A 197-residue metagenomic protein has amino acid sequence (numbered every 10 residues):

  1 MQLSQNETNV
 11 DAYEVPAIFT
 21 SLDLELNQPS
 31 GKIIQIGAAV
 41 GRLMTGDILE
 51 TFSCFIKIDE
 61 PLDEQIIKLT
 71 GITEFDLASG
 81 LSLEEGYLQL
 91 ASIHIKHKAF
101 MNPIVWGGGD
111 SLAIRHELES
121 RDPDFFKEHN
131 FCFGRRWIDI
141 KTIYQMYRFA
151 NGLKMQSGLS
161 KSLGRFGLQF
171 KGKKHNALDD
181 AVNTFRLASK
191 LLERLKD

Functional and structural regions predicted by a protein language model:
M1-D11: Charged, flexible boundary elements
Q2, A17-I18, E85: Feature recognizes metal-dependent phosphohydrolase scaffolds
A12-I18, P29-I34, V40-T70, K96-D197: Metal-dependent phosphoesterase core characteristic of DEDDh/y 3'-5' exonuclease domains
T20-D23: Short hydrophobic beta-strand that contains or immediately precedes a catalytic carboxylate
E25-N27: Short polar catalytic/cofactor-binding loops
L69-L90, H94: Metal-dependent phosphoesterase signature
